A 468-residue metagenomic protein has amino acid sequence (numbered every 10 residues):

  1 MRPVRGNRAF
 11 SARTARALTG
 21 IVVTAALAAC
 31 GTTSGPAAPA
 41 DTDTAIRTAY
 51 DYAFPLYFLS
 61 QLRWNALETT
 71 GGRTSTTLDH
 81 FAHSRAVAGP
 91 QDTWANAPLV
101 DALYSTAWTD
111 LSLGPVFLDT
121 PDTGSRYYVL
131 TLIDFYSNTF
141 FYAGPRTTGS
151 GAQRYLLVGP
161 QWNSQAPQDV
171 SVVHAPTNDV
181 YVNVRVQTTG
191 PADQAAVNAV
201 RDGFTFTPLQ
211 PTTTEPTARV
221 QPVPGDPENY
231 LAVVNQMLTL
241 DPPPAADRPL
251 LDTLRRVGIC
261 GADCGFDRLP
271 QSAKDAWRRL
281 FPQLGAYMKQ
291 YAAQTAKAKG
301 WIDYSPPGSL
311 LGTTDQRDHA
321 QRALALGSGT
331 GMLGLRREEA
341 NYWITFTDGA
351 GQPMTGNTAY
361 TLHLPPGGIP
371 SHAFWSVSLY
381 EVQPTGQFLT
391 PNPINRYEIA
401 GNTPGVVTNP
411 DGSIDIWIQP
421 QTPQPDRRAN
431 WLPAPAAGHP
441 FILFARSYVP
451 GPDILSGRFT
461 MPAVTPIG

Functional and structural regions predicted by a protein language model:
P3-T19: Bacterial N-terminal signal peptides that target proteins for export
A26-A29: C-terminal motif of bacterial Sec signal peptides marking the signal peptidase cleavage site
G31-T33: Bacterial signal peptide processing site
P36-G468: A compositional/structural signature for long, glycine/proline-rich flexible linkers and loops on extracytoplasmic
